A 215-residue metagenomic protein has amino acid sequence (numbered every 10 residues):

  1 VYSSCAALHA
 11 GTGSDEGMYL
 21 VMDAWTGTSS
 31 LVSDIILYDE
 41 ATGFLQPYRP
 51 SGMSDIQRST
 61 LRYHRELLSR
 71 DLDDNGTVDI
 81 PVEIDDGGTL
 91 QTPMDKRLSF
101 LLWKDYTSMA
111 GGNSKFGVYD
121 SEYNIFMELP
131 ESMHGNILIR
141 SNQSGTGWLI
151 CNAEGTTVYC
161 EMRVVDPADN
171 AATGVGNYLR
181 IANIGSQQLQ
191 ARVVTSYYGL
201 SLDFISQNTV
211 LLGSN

Functional and structural regions predicted by a protein language model:
V1-L8, S51-L68: Repeat-based blade/solenoid architectures
S3-E16, D23, E40-A41, G117-V118 (+1 more regions): Extended non-catalytic domains of envelope/secretory-pathway proteins
T12-A24, D71-I84: Acidic/hydrophobic-patterned starts of short beta strands in beta-sheet-rich repeat architectures
G27-A41, D86-T107: Structural motif
Q46-G52, G111-F116, P130: Beta-propeller fold detector
G117-I137: N-terminal "mature-domain start" segment
P130-L179: Secretory pathway targeting signatures of secreted, lumenal, and periplasmic proteins
A191-N215: Surface-exposed amphipathic alpha-helical segments
